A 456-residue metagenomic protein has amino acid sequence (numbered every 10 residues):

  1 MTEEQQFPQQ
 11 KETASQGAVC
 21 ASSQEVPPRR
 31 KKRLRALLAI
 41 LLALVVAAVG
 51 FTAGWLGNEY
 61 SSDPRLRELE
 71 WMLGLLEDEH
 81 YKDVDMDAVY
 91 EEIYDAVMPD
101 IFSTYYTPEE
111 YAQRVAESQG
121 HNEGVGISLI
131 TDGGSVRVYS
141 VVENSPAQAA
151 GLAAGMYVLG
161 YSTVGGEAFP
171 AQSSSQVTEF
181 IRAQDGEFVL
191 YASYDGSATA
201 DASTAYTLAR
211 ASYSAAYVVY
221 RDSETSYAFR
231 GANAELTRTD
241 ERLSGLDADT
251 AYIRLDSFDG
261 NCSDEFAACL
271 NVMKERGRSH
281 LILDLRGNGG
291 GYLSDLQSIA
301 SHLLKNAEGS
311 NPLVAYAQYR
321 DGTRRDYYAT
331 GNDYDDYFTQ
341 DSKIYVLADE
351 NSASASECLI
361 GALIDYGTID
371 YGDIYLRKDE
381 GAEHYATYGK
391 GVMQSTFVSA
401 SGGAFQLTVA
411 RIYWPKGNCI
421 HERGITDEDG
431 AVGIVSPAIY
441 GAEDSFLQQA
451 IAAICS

Functional and structural regions predicted by a protein language model:
T2-T104, A116-R137, S145, A149-L152 (+3 more regions): Terminal targeting/pro-maturation regions of precursor/exported proteins
M72, E92-I93, I127, A147 (+7 more regions): Terminal peptide-recognition signature
E77-R137, E187, S193-T239: Extended, small/polar residue-biased N-terminal targeting/export presequences and adjacent propeptide/linker tracts
V97-F102, S263, A267-T330, I364-D365 (+1 more regions): Glycine- and acidic-residue-enriched helix-capping/beta->alpha junction motif
N144-P146, G165-G166, S197, S212-A215 (+6 more regions): Solvent-exposed loop/turn segments at secondary-structure junctions within structured extracellular/periplasmic domains
A147-S175, L281-D284, I369-K378, A382: Conserved PDZ fold ligand-binding element
S162, G166-R278, S301, R325-D335 (+1 more regions): C-terminal, low-ordered peptide segments at domain boundaries
A200-D201, Y217, R221-E241, G290-L347 (+3 more regions): Gly/Ser/Thr-rich loop/hinge elements
